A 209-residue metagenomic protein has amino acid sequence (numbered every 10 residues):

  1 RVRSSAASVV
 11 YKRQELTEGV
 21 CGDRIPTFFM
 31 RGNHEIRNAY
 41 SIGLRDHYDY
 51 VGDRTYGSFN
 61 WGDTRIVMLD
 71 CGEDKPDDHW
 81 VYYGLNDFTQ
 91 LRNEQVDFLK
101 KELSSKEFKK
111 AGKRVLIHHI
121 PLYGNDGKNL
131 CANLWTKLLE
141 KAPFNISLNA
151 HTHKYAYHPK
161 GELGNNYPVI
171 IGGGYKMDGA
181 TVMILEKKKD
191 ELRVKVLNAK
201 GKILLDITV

Functional and structural regions predicted by a protein language model:
R1-A7, Y11: Single conserved hydrophobic/aromatic residue that forms the stacking wall/gate of nucleotide- or nucleobase-binding
A7, A111-K113, F144: Local beta-strand N-terminus motif with an aromatic residue
S8, G32-N33, H119, A150-H151: Active-site glycine-centered loops adjacent to acidic/histidine catalytic or metal-binding residues that shape
K12-S104, L134-I146, A156-Y175, G179-K188: Extended active-site neighborhood of metal-dependent phosphoesterases/phosphodiesterases
I66-M68, K113-I117, L148: Structural motif
S105-N125: Short acidic, glycine-rich surface-loop motifs adjacent to enzyme active sites
D126-C131: Active-site His/acidic residue clusters
E186-V209: A short C-terminal boundary segment appended to hydrolase-like catalytic domains
